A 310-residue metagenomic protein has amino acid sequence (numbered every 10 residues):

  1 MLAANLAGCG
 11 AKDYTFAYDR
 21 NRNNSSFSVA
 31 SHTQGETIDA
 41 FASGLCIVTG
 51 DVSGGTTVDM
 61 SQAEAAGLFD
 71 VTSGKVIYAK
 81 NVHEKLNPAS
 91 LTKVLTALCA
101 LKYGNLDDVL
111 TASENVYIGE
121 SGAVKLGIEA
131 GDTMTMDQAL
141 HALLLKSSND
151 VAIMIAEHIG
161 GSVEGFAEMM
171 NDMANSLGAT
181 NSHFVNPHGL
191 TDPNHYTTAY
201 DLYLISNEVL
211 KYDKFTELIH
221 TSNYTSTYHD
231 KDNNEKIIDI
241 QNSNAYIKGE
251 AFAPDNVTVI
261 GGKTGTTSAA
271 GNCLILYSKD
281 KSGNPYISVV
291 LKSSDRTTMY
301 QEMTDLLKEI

Functional and structural regions predicted by a protein language model:
A3-L6: Bacterial Sec-type N-terminal signal peptides, specifically the leucine/valine-rich hydrophobic h-region
C9-Y14, A179-T180, T191-Y196, Y200-I310: Domain-terminus/edge residues, biased toward the C-terminal soluble/receptor-binding domains of extracytoplasmic
K12-Y200, L204, V209-L210: Active-site-adjacent loops and short helices of periplasmic peptidoglycan-processing enzymes
